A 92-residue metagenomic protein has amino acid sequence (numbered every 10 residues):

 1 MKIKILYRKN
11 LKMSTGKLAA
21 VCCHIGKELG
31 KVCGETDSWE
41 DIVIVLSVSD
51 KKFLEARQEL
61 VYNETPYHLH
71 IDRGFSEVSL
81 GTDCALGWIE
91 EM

Functional and structural regions predicted by a protein language model:
M1-M92: Positively charged, small/polar-rich N-terminal and surface patches that mediate targeting and assembly and bind
